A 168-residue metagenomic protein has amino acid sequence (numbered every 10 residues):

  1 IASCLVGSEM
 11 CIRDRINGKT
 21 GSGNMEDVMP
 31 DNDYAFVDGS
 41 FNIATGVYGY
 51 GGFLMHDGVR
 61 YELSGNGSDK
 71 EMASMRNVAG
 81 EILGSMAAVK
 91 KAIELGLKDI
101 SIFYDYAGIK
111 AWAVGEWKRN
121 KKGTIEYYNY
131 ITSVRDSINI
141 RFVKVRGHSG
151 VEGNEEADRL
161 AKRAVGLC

Functional and structural regions predicted by a protein language model:
I1-D14: Single conserved hydrophobic/aromatic residue that forms the stacking wall/gate of nucleotide- or nucleobase-binding
G7, N32, D99: Conserved catalytic motifs of the protein kinase core domain
E9, E81, E155: Acidic-residue sensor for enzyme active/binding pockets
C11, F36, F103: Conserved beta-strand segments that form the floor/walls of ligand-binding pockets within enzyme and binding domains
G21-A79, A87-K91: RNase H-like nuclease fold core
S40-G46, M86-E156, L160, V165: RNase H catalytic domain
S74-V78, I82, N120-T124: Flexible, glycine- and charge-enriched loops at secondary-structure boundaries
C168: C-terminal binding/interaction regions
